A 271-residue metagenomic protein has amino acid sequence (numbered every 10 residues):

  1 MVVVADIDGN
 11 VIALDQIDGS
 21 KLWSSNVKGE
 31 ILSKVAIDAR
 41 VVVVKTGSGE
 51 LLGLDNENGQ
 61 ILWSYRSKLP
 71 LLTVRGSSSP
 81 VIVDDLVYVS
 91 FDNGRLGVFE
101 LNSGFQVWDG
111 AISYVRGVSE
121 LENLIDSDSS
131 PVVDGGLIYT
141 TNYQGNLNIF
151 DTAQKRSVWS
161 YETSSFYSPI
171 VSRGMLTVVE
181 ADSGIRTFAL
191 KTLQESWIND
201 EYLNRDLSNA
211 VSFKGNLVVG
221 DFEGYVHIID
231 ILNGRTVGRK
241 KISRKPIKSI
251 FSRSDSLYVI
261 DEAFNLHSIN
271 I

Functional and structural regions predicted by a protein language model:
D6, T46-G47, F91-D92, N142-Y143 (+3 more regions): Structural signature of WD-repeat beta-propellers
N10, S20, G49-E50, E57-Q60 (+2 more regions): Tandem repeat domain/solenoid detector
D15-D18, D55-G59, E100-G104, D151-Q154 (+3 more regions): Short loop/turn segments that connect beta-strands within beta-propeller blades
K21-D38, I61-D84, W108-V133, V158-R173 (+2 more regions): Extracytoplasmic beta-rich repeat domains
M175-R186, Q194-I228: Loop/turn-rich, solvent-exposed surfaces of beta-rich toroidal or solenoidal domains
S243-I271: Blade-level signature of beta-propeller repeat domains, shared across WD40, Kelch, NHL, RCC1 and BNR/Asp-box propellers
